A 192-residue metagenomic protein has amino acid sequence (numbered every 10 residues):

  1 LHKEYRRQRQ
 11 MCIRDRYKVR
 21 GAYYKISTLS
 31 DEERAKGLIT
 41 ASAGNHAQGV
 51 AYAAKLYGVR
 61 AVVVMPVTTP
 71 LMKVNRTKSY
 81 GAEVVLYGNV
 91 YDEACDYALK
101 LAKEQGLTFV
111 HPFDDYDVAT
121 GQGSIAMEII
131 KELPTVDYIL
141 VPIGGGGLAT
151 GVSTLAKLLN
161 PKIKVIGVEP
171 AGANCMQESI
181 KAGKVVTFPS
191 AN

Functional and structural regions predicted by a protein language model:
L1-R9, I13: Single conserved hydrophobic/aromatic residue that forms the stacking wall/gate of nucleotide- or nucleobase-binding
R14-K25, A43, H111-I129: A glycine-rich, Thr/Ser-enriched phosphate-binding loop motif common to dinucleotide/cofactor-binding enzymes
T28-E33, K131-P134: Glycine-rich helix-loop-beta junction characteristic of Rossmann-like nucleotide cofactor-binding loops
K36, L107-T108, D137: Conserved acidic residues
L38-L101, L155, C175-P189: Active-site-proximal loop->helix
I39, A51-Y52, Y57, D114-N192: Glycine-rich phosphate/pyrophosphate-binding loop at beta-loop-alpha junctions
V64, Y87, P112, V168-P170: Generic beta-sheet signal
V84, Q105-Y116, N192: Short glycine/proline- and acidic residue-enriched helix-loop micro-motifs that form flexible lids or anion-recognition
